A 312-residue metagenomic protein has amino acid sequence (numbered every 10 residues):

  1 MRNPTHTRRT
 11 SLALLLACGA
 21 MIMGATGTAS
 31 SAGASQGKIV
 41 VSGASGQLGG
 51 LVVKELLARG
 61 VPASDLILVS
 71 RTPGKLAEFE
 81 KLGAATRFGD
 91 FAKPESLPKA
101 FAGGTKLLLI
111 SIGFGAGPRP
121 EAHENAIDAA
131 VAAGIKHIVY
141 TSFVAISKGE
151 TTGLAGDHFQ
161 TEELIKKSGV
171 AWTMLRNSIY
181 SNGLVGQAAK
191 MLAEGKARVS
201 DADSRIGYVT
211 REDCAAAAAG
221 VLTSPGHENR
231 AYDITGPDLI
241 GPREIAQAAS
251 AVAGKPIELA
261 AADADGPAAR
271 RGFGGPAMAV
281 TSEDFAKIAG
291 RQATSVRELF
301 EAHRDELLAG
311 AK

Functional and structural regions predicted by a protein language model:
H6-L15: N-terminal export leaders
R8, R211, P242, S295-V296: Structural motif detector for alpha-helix initiation sites
M21-A29: C-terminal segment of classical bacterial N-terminal signal peptides
S35-S70, G74, A92-E95, A100-A102 (+6 more regions): Oxidoreductase cofactor-interface core, primarily capturing Rossmann-like NAD(P)-dependent enzymes
E80-K93: Rossmann-fold cofactor-recognition segment
I112-G113, R304: Short glycine-/small-residue-rich Rossmann-like dinucleotide-binding loops
A253, D263-K312: A hydrophobic C-terminal alpha-helical subdomain
